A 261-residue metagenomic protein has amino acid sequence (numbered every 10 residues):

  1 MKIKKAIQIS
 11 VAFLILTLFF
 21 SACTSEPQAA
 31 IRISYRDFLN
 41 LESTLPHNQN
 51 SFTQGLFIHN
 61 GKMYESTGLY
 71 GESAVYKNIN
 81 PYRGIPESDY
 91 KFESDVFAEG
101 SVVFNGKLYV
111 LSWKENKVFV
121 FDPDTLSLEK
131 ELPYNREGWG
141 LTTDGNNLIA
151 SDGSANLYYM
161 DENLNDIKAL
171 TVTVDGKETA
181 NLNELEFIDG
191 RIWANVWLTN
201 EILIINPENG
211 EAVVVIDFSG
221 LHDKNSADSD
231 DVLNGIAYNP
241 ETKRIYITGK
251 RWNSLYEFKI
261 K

Functional and structural regions predicted by a protein language model:
F20-A22: C-terminal motif of bacterial Sec signal peptides marking the signal peptidase cleavage site
A30-Q49, Y82-P86: A short helix->beta-strand "capping" segment at the edge of beta-propeller domains
L41-P46, I85-K91, S127-L132, K168-K177 (+2 more regions): A short beta-strand motif characteristic of beta-propeller blades
E42-A74, Y90-V102, G249: Beta-strand-rich domains and repeat architectures in extracellular enzymes and scaffolds, especially beta-propellers
Q49-H59, S94-F104, Y134-N147, S151 (+2 more regions): Beta-rich, blade/repeat-based domains predominating in secreted/periplasmic proteins but also intracellular
E65-L69, L108-E115, A150-S154, A194-L198 (+1 more regions): Conserved beta-strand positions in repeat-built beta-propeller and related beta-rich domains
I79-R83, D122-L126, D161-N165, N206-G210 (+1 more regions): Short loop/turn segments that connect beta-strands within beta-propeller blades
K117-D175: Hydrophobic, well-structured mid-protein blocks that either form specific transmembrane helices
